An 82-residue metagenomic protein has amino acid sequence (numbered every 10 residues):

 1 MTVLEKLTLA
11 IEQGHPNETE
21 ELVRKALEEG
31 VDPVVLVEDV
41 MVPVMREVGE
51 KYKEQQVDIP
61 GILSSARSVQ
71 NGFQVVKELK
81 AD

Functional and structural regions predicted by a protein language model:
M1-A81: Long amphipathic alpha-helical segments
